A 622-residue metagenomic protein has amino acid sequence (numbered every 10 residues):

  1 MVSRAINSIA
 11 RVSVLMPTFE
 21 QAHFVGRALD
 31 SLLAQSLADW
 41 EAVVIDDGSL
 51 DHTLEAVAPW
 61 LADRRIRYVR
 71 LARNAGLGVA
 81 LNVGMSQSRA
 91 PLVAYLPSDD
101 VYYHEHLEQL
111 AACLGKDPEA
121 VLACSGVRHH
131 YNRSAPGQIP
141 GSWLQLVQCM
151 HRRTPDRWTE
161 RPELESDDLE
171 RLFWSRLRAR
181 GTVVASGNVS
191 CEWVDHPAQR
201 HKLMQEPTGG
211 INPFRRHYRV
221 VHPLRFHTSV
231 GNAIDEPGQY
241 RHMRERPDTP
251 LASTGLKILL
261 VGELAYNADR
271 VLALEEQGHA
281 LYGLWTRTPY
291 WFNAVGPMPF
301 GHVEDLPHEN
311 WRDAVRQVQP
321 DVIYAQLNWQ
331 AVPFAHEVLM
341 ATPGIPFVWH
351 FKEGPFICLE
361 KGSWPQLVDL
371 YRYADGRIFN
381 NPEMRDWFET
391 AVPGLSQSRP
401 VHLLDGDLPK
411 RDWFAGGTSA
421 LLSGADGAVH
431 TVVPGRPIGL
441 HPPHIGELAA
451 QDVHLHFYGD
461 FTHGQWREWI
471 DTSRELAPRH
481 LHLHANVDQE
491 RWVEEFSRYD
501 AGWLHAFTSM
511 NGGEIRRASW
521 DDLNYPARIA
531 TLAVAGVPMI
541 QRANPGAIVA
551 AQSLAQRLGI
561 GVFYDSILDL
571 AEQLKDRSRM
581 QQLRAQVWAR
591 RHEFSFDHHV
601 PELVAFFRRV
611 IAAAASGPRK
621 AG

Functional and structural regions predicted by a protein language model:
D30-D39: Short, acidic, metal-binding catalytic loop of nucleotide-sugar glycosyltransferases
D46-E55, R73, P97: A conserved acidic beta->alpha catalytic loop
L71-S88: Glycine-rich, basic loop-to-helix element that forms the pyrophosphate-binding segment of sugar-nucleotide handling
V93: Short aromatic/hydrophobic "clamp" motif used to bind/position activated sugar donors
V101, E105-P136: Conserved donor NDP-sugar-binding/catalytic core segment of glycosyltransferases
S125, H129-P223: Conserved nucleotide-sugar donor-binding catalytic segment
R270, Q277, L408-S497: Conserved catalytic-core segment of nucleotide-activated headgroup transferases in glycan assembly
L359-K361, L367-V368, R372-P400, L408-F414 (+1 more regions): A short, active-site helix/loop in glycosyltransferases that binds the activated sugar's phosphate group
